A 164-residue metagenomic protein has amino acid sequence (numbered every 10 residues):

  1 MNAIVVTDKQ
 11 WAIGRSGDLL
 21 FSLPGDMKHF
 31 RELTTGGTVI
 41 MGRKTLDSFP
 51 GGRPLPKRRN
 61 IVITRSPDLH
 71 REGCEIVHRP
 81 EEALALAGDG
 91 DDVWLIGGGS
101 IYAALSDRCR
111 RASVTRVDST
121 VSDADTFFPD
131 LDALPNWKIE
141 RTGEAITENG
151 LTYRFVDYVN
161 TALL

Functional and structural regions predicted by a protein language model:
M1-L164: Enzymes that bind and transform nitrogen-containing heteroaromatic metabolites
